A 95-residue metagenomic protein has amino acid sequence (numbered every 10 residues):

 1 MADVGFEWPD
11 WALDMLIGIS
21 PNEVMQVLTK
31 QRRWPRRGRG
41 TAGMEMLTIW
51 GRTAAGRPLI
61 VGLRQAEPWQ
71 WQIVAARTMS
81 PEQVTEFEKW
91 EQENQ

Functional and structural regions predicted by a protein language model:
M1-Q95: Ribonuclease/tRNase effector modules and their secretory precursors
